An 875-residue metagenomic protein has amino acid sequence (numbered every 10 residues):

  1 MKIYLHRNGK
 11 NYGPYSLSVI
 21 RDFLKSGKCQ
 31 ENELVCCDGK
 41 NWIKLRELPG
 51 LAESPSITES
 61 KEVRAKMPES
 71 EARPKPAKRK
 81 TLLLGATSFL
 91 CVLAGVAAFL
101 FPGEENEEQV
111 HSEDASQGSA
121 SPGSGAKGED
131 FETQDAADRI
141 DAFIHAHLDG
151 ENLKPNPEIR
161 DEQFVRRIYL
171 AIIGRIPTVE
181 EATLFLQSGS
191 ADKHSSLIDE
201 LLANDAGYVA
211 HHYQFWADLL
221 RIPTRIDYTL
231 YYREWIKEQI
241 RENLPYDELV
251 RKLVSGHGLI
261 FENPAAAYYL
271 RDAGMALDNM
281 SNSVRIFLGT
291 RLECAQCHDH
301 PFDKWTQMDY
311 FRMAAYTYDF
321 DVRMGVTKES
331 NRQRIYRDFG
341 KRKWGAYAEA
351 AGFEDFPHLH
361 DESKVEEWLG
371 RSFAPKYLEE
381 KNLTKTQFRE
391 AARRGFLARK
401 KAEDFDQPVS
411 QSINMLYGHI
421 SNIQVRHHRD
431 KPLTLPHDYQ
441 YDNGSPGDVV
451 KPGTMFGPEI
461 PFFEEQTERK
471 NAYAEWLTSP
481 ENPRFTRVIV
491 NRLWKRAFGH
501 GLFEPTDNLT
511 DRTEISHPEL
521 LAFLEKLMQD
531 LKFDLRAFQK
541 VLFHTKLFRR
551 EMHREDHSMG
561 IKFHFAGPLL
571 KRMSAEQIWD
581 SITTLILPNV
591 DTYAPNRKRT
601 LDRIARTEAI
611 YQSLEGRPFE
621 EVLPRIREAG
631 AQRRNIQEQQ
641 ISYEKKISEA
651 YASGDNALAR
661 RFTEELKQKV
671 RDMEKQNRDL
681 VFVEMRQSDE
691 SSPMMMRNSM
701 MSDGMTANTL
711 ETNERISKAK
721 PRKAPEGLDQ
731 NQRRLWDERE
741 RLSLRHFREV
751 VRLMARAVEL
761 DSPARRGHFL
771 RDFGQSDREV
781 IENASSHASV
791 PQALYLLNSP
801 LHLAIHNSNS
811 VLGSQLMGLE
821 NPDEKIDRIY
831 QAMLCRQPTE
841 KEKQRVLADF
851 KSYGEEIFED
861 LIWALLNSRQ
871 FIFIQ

Functional and structural regions predicted by a protein language model:
M1-F101: Protein-protein interaction regions
F101-T133: Ser/Thr/Pro/Gly-rich low-complexity linker/stalk segments immediately outside membranes or between
E132-E162, R166, A171-I172, I176-G207 (+7 more regions): Primarily short, surface-exposed interaction patches in extracytoplasmic proteins
A210-Q214: Conserved AdoMet
I610-Q632: Short, charge/polar-rich alpha-helical segments
S762, D772-V780: A structural supersecondary motif
